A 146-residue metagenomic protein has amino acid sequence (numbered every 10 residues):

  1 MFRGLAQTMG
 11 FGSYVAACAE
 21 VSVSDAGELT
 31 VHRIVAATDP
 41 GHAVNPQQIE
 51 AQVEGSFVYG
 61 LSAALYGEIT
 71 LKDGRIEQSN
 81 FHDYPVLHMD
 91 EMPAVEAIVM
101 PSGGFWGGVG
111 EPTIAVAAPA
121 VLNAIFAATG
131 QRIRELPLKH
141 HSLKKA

Functional and structural regions predicted by a protein language model:
M1-A146: Cofactor-binding beta-sheet edge motifs in enzyme active sites
